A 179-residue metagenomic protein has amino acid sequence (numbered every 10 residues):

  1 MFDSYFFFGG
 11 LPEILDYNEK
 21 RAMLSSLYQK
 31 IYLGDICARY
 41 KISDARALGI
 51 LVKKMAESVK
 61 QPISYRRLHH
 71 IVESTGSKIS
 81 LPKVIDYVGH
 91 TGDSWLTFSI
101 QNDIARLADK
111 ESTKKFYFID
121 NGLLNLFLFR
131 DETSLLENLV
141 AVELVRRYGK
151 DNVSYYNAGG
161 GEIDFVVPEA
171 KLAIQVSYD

Functional and structural regions predicted by a protein language model:
M1-E13: Amphipathic alpha-helical segments of the small helical/lid subdomains adjacent to P-loop NTPase cores
L11-P12, K54, D179: Gly/Ser/Thr-rich beta-alpha loop segments that engage phosphate groups in nucleotides
L15-K171: Accessory nucleic acid-recognition modules appended to NTPase machines
A170-Y178: Terminal-proximal interaction/regulatory segments of ATP-powered molecular machines
